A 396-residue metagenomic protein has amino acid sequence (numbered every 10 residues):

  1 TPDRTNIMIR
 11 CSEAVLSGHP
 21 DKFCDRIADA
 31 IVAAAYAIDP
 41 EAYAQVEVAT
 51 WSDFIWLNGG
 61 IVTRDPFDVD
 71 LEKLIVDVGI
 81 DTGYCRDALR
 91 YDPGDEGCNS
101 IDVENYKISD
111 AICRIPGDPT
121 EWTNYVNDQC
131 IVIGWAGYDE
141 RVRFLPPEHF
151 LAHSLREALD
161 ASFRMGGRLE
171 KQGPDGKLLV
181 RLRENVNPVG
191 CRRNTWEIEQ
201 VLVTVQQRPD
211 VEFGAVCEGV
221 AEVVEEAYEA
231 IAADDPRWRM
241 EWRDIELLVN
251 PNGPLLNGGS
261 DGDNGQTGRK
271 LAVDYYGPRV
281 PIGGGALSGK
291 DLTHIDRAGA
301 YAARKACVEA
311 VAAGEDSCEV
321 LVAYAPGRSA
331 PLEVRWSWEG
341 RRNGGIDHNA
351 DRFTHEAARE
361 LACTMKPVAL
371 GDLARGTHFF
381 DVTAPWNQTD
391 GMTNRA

Functional and structural regions predicted by a protein language model:
P2-Q45, R156, S162, G166 (+1 more regions): N-terminal, positively charged regions that mediate nucleic acid binding
C11-V15, S52-F54, I80-Y84, A88-N257 (+4 more regions): Glycine-rich, mobile lid/loop segments that gate access to catalytic sites or pores
V15, H19-C24, N124-R141, L255-V280 (+2 more regions): Conserved phosphate/anionic-ligand binding catalytic regions in large, soluble enzymes, centered on
R26-A30, F150, S154, A298-V308: Short amphipathic alpha-helical face segments that pack within enzyme cores and frequently flank/anchor catalytic
Q45-W51, L89-S100, Y106-D110, E246-L247 (+3 more regions): Beta-strand segments within the central parallel beta-sheet cores of soluble alpha/beta enzyme folds
T63, V224-Y228, L255-G259, N264-S317: Conserved mixed alpha/beta catalytic, RNA-binding, or beta-rich assembly cores of soluble enzyme, regulatory
R64-K73, F144, P209-G219, R341-N349: Short, conserved charged micro-motifs
E315-A396: Internal helix-turn-beta structural module
